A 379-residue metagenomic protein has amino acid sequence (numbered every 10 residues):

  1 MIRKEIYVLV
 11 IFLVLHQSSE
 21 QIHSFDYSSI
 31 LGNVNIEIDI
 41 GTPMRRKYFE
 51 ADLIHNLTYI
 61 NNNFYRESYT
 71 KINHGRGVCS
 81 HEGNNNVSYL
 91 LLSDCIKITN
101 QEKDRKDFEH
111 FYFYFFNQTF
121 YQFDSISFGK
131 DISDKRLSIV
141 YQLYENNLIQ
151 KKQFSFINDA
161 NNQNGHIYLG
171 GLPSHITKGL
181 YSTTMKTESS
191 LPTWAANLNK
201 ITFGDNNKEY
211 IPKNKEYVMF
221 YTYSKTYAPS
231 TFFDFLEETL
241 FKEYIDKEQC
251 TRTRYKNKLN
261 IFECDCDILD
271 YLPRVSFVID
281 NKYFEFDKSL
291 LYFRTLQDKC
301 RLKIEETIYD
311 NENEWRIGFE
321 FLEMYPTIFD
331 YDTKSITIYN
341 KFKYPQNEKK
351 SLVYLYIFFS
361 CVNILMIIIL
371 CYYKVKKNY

Functional and structural regions predicted by a protein language model:
R3-S18, C361-L365: Cleavable N-terminal signal peptides of Sec/SRP-targeted secreted and luminal proteins
S19-L31, K97-P212, K299-T307: Aspartyl protease catalytic domain
S19-Q21, I30, Y112-T119, P212 (+3 more regions): Aspartic protease catalytic domain
H23, S29-F115, T239, D246-N260: Signature of the N-terminal lobe/flap region of pepsin-like aspartyl proteases
I36-G41, L92-K103, S155-I157, I201-F203 (+1 more regions): Short conserved beta-strand and strand-loop elements enriched in small hydrophobics with frequent Asp/Gly
I38-I40, K47-I54, T58-I60, E216-Y221 (+4 more regions): Short hydrophobic beta-strand that contains or immediately precedes a catalytic carboxylate
H55-N56, I96, K103, Q118-F120 (+11 more regions): Conserved beta-strand elements of beta-rich interaction domains across eukaryotes, especially beta-propellers
E216-Q249, T253-R254, K258-F262: Extracytoplasmic, non-cytosolic globular domains
